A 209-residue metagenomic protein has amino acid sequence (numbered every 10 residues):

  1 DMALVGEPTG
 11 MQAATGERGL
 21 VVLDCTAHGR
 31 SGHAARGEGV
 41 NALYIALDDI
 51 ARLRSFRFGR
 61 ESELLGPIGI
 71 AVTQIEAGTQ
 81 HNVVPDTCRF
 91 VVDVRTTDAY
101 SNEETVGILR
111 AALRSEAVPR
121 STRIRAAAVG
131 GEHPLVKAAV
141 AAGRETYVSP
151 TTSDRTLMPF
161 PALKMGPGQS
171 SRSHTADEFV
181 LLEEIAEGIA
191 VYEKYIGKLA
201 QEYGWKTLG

Functional and structural regions predicted by a protein language model:
D1-L4: Contiguous, small/hydrophobic- and glycine-enriched helical/loop subdomains that border and often "cap" functional
P8, A13-G16, V22-G209: Metal-dependent amide/peptide-bond hydrolase catalytic core, centered on the "pita-bread" metallohydrolase fold
